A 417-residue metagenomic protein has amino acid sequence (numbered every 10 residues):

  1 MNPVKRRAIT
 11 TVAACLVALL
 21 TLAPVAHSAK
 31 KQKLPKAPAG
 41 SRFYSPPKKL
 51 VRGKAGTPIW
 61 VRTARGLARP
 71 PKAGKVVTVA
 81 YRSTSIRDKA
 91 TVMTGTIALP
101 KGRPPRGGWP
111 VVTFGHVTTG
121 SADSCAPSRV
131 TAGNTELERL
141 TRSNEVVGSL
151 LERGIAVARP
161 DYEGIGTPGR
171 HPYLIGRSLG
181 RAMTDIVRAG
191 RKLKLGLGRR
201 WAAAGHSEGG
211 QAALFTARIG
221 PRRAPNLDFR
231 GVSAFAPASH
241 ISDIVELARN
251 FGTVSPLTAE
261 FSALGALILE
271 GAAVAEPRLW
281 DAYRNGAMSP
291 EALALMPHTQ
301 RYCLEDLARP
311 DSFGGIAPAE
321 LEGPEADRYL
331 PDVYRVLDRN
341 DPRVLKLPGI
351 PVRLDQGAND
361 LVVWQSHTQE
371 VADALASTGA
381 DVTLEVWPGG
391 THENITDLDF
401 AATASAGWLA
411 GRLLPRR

Functional and structural regions predicted by a protein language model:
A29-G107, A376: Catalytic-loop region of hydrolases
Q32, A238-L345: Accessory cap/linker subdomain of secreted extracellular hydrolases
I86-T94, A98-E152: Short, surface-exposed "cap/lid" segments of acyl-processing enzymes
Y173-L193: Alpha/beta-hydrolase active-site loop
R188-L257: Primarily recognizes the serine-hydrolase "nucleophile elbow" in alpha/beta-hydrolase and SGNH/GDSL folds
I241, A358-V363: Acidic catalytic loop of the alpha/beta-hydrolase fold
E325, Y329-R335, V362, Q369-R417: C-terminal catalytic histidine-bearing segment of alpha/beta-hydrolase fold enzymes
P348, R353-D360: Short beta-strand/loop motif that positions the catalytic acidic residue of the alpha/beta-hydrolase fold
